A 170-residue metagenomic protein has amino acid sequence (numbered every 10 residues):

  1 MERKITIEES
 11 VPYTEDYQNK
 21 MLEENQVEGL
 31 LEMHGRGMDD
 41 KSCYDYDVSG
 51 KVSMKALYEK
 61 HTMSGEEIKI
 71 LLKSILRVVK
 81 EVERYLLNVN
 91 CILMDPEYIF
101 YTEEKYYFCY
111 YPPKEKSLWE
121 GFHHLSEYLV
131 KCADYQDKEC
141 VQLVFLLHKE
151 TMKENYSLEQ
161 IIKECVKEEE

Functional and structural regions predicted by a protein language model:
M1-L72: Conserved structural core of kinase catalytic domains
V11, V27, V48, V52 (+5 more regions): Extended aliphatic helical segments
D16-Q18, K55-E59, V79-E83, E103-K105 (+2 more regions): Generic local-structure boundary detector
Q18-Q26, E59-C91, F122-D134: Conserved kinase catalytic-core helix
D40-S42, N90, E104: Residues at beta-strand starts and edge strands
L87-Y101: A short glycine-rich, hydrophobically flanked beta-strand micro-motif that places a catalytic Asp/Glu for divalent metal
Y98-E170: C-lobe/activation-segment region of protein kinase-like
